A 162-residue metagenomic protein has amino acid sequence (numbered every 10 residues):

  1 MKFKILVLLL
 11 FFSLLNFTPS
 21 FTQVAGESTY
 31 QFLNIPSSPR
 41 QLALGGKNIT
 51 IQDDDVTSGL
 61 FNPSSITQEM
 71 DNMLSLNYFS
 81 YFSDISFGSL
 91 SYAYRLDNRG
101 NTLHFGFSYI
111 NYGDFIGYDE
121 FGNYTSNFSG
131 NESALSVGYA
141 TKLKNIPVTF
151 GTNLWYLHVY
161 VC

Functional and structural regions predicted by a protein language model:
K4-T18: Sec-dependent N-terminal signal peptides
F21-C162: Subset of outer-membrane beta-barrel
